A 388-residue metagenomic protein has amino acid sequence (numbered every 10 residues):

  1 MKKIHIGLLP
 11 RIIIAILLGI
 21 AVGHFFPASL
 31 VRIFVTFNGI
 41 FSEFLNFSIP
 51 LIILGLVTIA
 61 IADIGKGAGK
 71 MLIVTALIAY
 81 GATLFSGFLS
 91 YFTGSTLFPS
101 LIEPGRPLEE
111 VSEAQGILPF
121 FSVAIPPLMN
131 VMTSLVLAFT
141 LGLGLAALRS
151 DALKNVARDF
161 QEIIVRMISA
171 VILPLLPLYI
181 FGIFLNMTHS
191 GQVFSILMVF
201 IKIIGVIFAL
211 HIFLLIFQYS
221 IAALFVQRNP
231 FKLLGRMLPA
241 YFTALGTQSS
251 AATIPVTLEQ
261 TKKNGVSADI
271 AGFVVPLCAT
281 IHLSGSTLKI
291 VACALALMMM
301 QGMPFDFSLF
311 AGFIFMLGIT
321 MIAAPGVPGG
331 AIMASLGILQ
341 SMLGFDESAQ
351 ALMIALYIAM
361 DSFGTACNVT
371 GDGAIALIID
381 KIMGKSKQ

Functional and structural regions predicted by a protein language model:
K2-F26, G39-S48, K70-F231: Signature of multi-pass transmembrane helix bundles
P27, A62-K70, A146-D151, D159 (+6 more regions): Juxtamembrane helix-boundary/capping and inter-helix hinge elements in multi-pass membrane proteins
R32-N46, N155-A170, G235-T243, E259-K263 (+2 more regions): Short amphipathic alpha-helical coupling elements at transmembrane boundaries
I33, G69, I73, V193-I201 (+3 more regions): Membrane-water interface of transmembrane alpha-helices in multipass transporters/channels
F44, Y80-F88, F208-I212, A244-S249 (+4 more regions): Hydrophobic transmembrane alpha-helical segments of multi-pass transport and channel proteins
T75-L84, Q161-I164, F200-F217, R236-A244 (+2 more regions): Small-residue-enriched core segments of transmembrane alpha-helices in multipass membrane transport and channel
T243-M321, M383-Q388: Helix-loop-helix junctions within the multi-pass membrane cores of secondary transporters/permeases
V291-Q388: Transmembrane alpha-helical segments and their short flanking loops that form helix-hairpins/helix-helix interfaces
